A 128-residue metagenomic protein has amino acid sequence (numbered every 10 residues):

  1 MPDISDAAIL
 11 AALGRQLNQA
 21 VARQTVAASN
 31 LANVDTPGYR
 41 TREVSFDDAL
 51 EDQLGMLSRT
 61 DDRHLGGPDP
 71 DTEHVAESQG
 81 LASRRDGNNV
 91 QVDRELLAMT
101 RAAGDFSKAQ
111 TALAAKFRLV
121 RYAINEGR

Functional and structural regions predicted by a protein language model:
M1-R128: Amphipathic alpha-helical polymerization modules
